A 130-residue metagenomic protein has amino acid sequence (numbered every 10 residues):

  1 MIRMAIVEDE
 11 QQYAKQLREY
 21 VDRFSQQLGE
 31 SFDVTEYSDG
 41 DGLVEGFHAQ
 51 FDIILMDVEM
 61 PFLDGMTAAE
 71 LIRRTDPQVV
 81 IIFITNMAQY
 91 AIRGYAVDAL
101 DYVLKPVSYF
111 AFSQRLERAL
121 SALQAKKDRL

Functional and structural regions predicted by a protein language model:
M1-R3: Non-catalytic signal-transmission and effector/linker regions of two-component phosphorelay proteins
V7-E8, Y37-D39, I54: Conserved sequence signature across two-component system core domains
E10-T35, R74: Two-component/phosphorelay signaling modules centered on CheY-like receiver
E36-G42, G65: Helix N-cap/capping motif at the beta->alpha junctions
E45, F51-K127: CheY-like receiver
